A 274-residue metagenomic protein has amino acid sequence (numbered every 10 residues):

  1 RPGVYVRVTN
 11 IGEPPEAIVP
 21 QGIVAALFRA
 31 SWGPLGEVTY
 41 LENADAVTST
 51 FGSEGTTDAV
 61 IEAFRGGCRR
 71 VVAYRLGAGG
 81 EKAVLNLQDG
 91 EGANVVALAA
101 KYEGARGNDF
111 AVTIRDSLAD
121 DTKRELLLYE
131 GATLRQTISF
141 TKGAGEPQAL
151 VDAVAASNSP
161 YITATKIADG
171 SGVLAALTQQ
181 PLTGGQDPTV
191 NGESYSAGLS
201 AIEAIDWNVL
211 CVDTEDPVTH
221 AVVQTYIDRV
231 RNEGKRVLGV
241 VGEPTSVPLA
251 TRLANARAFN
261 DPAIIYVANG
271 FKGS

Functional and structural regions predicted by a protein language model:
R1-S274: A glycine- and small-residue-enriched flexible loop/hinge signal that marks low-structured segments
